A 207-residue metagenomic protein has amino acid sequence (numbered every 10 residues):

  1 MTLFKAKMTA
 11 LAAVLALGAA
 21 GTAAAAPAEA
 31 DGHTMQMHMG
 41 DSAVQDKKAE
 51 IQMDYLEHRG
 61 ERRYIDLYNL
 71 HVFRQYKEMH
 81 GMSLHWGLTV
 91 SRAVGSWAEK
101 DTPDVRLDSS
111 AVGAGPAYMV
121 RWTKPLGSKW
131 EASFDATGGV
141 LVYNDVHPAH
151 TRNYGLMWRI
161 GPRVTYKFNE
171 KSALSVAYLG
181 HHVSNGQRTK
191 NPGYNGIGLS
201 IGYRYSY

Functional and structural regions predicted by a protein language model:
M1-L11: Bacterial N-terminal signal peptides that target proteins for export
A10-A19: Bacterial N-terminal signal peptides
T22-K77, G198-Y207: Short glycine/proline- and aromatic-enriched beta-strand/turn motifs that initiate or cap beta-hairpins
D31-A49, H80-W86, S110, S128-F134 (+2 more regions): Outer-envelope beta-barrel architecture signal
Q45-K47, Y64-Y68, D108-P116, R152-W158 (+1 more regions): Residues that define the transmembrane beta-barrel architecture of outer-membrane proteins
A49-R59, W86-R92, F134-V140, V176-G180: Transmembrane beta-barrel strands of outer-membrane/channel proteins
L56-R59, D101-D108, N144-H150, N185-K190: Extracellular loop and loop/strand-boundary signature of outer-membrane beta-barrel proteins
I65-D145, R204-S206: Gram-negative (and chloroplast) outer-membrane scaffold detector with strong preference for beta-barrel transmembrane
